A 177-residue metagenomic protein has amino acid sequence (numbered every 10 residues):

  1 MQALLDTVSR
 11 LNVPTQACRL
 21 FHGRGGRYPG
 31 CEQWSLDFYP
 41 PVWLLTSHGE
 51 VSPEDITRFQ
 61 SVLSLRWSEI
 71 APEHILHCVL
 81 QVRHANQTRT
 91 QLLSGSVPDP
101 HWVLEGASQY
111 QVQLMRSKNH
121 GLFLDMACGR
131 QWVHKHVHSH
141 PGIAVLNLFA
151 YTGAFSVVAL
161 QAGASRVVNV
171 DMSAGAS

Functional and structural regions predicted by a protein language model:
M1, S52-I56, Q60: Generic alpha-helical secondary structure
M1-V42, H48-G49: Non-catalytic accessory regions of SAM-dependent methyltransferases
R24, P29-G30, S35-D37, R58-A127 (+1 more regions): Non-catalytic substrate-recognition/targeting regions of SAM-dependent transferases
V51-P53, K118-N119: Short, surface-exposed beta-strand-loop junctions and turns on beta-sheet-rich folds
H134-S177: Conserved SAM/SAH cofactor-binding pocket of Class I
